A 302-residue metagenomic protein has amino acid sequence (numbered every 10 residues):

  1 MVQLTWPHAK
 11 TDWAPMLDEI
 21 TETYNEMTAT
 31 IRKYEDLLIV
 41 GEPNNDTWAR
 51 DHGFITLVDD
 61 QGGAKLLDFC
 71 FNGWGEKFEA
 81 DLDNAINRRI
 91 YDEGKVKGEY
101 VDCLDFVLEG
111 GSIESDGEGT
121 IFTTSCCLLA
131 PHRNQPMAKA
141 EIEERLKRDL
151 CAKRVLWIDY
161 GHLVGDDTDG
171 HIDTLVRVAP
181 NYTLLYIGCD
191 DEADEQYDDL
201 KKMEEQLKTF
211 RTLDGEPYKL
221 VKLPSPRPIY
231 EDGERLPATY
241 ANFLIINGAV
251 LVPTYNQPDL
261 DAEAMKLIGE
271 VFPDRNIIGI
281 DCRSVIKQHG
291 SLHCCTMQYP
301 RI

Functional and structural regions predicted by a protein language model:
M1-I302: The feature marks the mature, well-folded catalytic cores of soluble enzymes
